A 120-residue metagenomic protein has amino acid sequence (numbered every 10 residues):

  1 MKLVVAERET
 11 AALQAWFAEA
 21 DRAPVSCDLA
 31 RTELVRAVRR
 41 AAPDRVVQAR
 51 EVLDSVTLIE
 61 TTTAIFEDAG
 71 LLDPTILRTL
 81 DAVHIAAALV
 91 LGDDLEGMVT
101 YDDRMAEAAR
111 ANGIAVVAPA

Functional and structural regions predicted by a protein language model:
M1-S26, V38-R50, G113: Short, well-structured N-terminal submotif of metal-dependent ribonuclease cores
T10, R31, V46-A49, F66 (+1 more regions): A general structural signal for well-ordered alpha-helical segments in protein cores
A12, E33, D68, E107-A108: Phosphate- and divalent-cation-binding pockets in alpha/beta enzyme and binding domains that engage nucleotide-derived
A15, E51, A86, E107: Surface-exposed charge patches
S26-C27, R31, R40, I59 (+1 more regions): Acidic, PIN/NYN-like endoribonuclease modules and their adjacent C-terminal/linker elements
D54-T75, D81-A87: Acidic catalytic patch
